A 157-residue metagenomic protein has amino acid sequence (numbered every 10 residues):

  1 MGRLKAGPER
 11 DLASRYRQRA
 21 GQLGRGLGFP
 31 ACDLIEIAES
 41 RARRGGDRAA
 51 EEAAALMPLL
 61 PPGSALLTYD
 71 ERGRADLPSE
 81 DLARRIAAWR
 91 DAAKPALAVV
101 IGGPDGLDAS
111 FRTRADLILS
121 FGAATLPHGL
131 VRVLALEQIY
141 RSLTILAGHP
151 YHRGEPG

Functional and structural regions predicted by a protein language model:
M1-G24: N-terminal beta1-alpha1 ligand-phosphate binding loop
R3-L4, E71-A75, G103-G106: Short glycine-rich anion-binding loops that position phosphate/pyrophosphate groups of nucleotides and phosphorylated
K5-E9, R44-G45, P78, L107 (+1 more regions): Secondary-structure boundary/capping motif
R10-A13, G46, S79-E80, R112 (+1 more regions): Conserved strand-to-helix beginnings and helix N-cap segments that scaffold or border functional pockets
Y16-R19, R85-A92, R114: Catalytic-core regions built around general acid/base machinery
R25-L97: S-adenosyl-L-methionine/SAH cofactor-binding core of RNA-modifying enzymes
L67, G102, A135: Conserved RecA-like P-loop NTPase ATPase core
D105, A109-G157: Structured adenosyl-cofactor binding patch, chiefly the S-adenosyl-L-methionine
